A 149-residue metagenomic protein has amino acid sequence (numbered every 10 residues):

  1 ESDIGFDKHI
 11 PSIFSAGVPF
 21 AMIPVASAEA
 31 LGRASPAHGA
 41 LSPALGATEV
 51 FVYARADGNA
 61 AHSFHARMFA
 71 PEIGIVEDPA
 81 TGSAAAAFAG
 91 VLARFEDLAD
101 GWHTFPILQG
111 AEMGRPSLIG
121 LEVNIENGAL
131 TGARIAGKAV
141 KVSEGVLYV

Functional and structural regions predicted by a protein language model:
E1-V149: Active-site proximal loop and beta-alpha junction motif in alpha/beta enzyme cores
